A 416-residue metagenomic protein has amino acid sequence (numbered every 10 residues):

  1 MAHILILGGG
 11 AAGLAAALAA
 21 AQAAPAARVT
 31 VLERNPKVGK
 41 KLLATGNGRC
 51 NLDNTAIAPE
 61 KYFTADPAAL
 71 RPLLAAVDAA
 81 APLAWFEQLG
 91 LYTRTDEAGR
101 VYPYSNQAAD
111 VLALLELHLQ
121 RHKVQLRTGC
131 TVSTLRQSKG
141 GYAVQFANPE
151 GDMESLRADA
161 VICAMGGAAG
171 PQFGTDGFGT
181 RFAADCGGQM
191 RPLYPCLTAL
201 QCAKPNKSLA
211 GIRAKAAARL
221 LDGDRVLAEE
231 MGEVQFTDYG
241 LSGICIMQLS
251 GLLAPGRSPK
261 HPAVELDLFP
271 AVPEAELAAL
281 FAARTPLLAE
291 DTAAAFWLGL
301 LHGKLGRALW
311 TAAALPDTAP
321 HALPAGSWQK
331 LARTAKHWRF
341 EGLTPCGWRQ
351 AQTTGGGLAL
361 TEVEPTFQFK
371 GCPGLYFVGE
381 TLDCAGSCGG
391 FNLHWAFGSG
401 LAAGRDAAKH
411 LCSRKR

Functional and structural regions predicted by a protein language model:
A2-V31, A403-A408: N-terminal Rossmann-like FAD-binding beta1-loop-alpha1 element of flavoenzymes
L5-L7, L32, V132, S155-P171 (+3 more regions): Short hydrophobic core segments
A21-N47: Glycine-rich FAD pyrophosphate-binding loop
P36-V38, A44, L52, A56-P59 (+2 more regions): An anion/pyrophosphate-binding glycine-rich loop and adjacent beta-alpha core in soluble alpha-beta enzymes
N47-T95: Glycine-rich active-site loop/strand segments that organize a redox cofactor
T128, G306-A385: A glycine-rich dinucleotide-binding beta-alpha-beta segment and adjacent secondary-structure elements that constitute
T128-G141: A conserved short coil-to-beta-strand element within the FAD-binding core of flavoproteins
A160-N206: Glycine-rich loop(s) and the adjacent beta-strand/alpha-helix scaffold that form part
